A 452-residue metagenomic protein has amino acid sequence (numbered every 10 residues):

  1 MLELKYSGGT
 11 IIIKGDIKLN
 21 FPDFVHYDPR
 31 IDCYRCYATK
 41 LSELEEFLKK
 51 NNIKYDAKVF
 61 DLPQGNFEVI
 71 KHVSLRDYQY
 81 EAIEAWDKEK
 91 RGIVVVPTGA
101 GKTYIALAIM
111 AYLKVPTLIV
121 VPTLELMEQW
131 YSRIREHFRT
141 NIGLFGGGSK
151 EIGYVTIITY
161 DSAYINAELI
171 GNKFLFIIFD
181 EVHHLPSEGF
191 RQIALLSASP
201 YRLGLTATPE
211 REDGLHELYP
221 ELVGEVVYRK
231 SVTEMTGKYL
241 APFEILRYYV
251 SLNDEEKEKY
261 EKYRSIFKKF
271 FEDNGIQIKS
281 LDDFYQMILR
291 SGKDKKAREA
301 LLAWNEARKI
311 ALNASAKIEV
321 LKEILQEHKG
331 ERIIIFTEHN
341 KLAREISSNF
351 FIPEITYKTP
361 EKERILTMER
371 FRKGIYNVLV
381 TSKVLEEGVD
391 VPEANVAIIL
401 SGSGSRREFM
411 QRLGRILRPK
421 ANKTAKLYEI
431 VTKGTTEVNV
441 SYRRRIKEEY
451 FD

Functional and structural regions predicted by a protein language model:
M1-L75, E81: Accessory DNA-engaging acidic/polar modules
E89-L113: Walker A/P-loop
V96, P209, M368, S405-A425: Conserved SF2 helicase motif VI
E128, T140-I152, R332-T337, K341-E386 (+1 more regions): Conserved helicase ATPase core of P-loop NTP-dependent helicases/translocases
G146-F176, S187-Q192, V384: Conserved helix/coil segment N-terminal to the catalytic DExD/H
F176, H183-E244, N253-K262, K268-K269: Post-DEXD/H (motif II) to motif III coupling segment of the RecA-like Helicase ATP-binding lobe
K279-R364: Conserved helicase/translocase motor-coupling segment
R415-R444: Conserved segment of the helicase C-terminal RecA-like domain
